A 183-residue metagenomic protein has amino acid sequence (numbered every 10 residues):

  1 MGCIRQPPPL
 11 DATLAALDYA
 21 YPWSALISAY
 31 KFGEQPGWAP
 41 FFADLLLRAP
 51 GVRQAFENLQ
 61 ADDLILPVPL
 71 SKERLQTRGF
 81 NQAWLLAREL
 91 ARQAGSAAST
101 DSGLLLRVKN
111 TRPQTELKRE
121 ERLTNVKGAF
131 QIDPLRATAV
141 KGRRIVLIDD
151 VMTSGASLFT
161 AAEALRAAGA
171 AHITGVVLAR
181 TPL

Functional and structural regions predicted by a protein language model:
M1-L183: Glycine-rich phosphate/pyrophosphate-handling loop used in enzymes and phosphotransfer proteins
